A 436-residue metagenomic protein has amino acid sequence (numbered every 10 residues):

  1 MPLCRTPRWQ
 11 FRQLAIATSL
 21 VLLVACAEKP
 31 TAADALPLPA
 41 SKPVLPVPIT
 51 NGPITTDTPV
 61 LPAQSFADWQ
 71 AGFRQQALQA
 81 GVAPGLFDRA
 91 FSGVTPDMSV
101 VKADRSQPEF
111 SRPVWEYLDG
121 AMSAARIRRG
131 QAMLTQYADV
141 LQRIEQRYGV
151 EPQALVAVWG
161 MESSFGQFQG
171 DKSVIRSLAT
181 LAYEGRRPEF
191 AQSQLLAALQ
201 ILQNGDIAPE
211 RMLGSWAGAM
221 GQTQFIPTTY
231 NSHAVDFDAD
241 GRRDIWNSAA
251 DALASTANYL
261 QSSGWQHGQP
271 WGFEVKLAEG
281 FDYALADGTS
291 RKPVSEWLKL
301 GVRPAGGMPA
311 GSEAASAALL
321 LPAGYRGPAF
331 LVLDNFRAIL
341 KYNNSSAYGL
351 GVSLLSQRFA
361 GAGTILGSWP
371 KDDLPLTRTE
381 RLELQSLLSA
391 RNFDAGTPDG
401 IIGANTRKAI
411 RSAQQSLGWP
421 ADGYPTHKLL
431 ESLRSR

Functional and structural regions predicted by a protein language model:
P2-I16: Bacterial N-terminal signal peptides that target proteins for export
L22-A25: C-terminal motif of bacterial Sec signal peptides marking the signal peptidase cleavage site
A27-K29: Bacterial signal peptide processing site
A32-Q64: Post-signal peptide N-terminal segment of mature Sec-exported envelope proteins
G52, T56-Q75, Q79-V94, P108 (+4 more regions): Extracytoplasmic and endomembrane cell-envelope/extracellular-matrix remodeling and assembly machinery
A67-V82, L86, A125-G160, D171 (+1 more regions): Export/targeting segments at the very N-terminus of extracytoplasmic proteins
G93-Y137, R143: Signal peptide-directed extracytoplasmic domains
L376-R381, S389-L433: Short acidic, glycine/serine/threonine-rich helix-capping segments at coil-helix boundaries
